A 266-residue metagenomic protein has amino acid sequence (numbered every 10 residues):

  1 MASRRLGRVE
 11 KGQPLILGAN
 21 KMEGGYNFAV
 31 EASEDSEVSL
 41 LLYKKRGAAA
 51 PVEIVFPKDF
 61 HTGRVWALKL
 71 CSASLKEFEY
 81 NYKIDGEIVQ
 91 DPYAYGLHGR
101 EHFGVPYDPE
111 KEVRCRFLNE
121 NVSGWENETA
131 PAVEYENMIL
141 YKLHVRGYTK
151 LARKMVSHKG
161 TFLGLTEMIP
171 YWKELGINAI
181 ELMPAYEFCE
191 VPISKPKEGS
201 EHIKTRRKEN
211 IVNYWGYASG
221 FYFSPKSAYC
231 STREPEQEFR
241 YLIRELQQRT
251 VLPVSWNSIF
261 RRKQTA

Functional and structural regions predicted by a protein language model:
M1-E23, P51-E53, F60-V156, G160: The feature marks proteins involved in alpha-glucan
G24-F28: Structural beta-strand segments of beta-rich domains
V30, Y82, L143, L182 (+1 more regions): Conserved, mostly hydrophobic/aromatic
E31-E37: Short proline/glycine-enriched turn/loop motifs at strand-loop junctions of beta-rich domains
L40-L41, E79-Y80, D91-A94, A152-V156 (+3 more regions): Short, solvent-exposed loop/turn and secondary-structure capping segments
I139-Y141, I180-L182, P253-W256: Hydrophobic faces of well-ordered beta-strands that scaffold small-molecule active sites in alpha/beta enzyme cores
H158-T161, P192-R244, R262-A266: Aromatic- and acidic-residue-enriched carbohydrate-binding clefts of CAZyme catalytic domains
E167-A185: Catalytic domains of carbohydrate-active enzymes, especially glycoside hydrolases
